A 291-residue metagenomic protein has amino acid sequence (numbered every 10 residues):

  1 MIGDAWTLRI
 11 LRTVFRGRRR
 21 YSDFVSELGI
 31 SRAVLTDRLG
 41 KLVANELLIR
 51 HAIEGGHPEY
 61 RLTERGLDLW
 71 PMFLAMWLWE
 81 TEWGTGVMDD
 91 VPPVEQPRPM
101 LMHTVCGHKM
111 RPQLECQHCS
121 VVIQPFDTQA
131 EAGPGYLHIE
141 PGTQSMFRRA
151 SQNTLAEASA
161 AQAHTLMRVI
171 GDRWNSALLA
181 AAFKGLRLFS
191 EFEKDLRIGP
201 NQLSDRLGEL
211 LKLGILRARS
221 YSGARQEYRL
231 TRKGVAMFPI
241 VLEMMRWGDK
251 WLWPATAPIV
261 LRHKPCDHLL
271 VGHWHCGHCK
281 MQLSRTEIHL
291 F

Functional and structural regions predicted by a protein language model:
M1, T143-M167: Short, Lys/Arg-enriched N-terminal segment that forms or immediately precedes the first helix of a structured domain
M1-S31, P97, E115, A161-Q202: N-terminal helix-turn-helix DNA-binding core of bacterial DNA-binding proteins
G3, E54-A75, G223-V241: Basic, amphipathic "hinge/linker" alpha-helix immediately C-terminal to the N-terminal HTH DNA-binding motif
W6-T7, S26, D37-R38, V43-E46 (+1 more regions): N-terminal alpha-helical interaction blocks
I30-V43, R197-K212: Short amphipathic alpha-helical interaction segments
V43-H57, R61, L213-G223: Beta-hairpin "wing" of winged helix-turn-helix
R65-G86, A236-P254, P258: Short, solvent-exposed amphipathic helices
T81-T154, W253-F291: C-terminal regulatory/oligomerization modules of transcriptional regulators
